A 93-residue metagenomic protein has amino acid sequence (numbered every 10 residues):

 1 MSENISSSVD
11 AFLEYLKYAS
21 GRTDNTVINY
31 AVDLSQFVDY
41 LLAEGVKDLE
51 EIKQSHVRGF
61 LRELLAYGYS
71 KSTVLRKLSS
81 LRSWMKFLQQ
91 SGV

Functional and structural regions predicted by a protein language model:
M1-S7: A detector for short, charged/polar N-terminal pre-domain segments
D10-N25, A31-V93: N-terminal core-binding DNA-recognition domain of tyrosine recombinases/integrases
